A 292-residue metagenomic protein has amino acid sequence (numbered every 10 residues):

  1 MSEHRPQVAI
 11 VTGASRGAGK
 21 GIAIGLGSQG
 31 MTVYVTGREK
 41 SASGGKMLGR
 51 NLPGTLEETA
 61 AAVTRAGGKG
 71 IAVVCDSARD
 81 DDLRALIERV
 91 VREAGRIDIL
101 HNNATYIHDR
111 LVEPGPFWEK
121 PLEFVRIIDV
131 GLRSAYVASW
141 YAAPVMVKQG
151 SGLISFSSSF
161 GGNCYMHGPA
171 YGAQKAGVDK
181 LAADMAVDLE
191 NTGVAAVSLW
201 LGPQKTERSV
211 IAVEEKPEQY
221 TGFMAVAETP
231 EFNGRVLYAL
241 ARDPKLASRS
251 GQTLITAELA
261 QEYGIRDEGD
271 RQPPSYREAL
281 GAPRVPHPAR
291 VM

Functional and structural regions predicted by a protein language model:
S2-S43: Canonical Rossmann dinucleotide-binding motif of NAD(H)/NADP(H)-dependent dehydrogenases/reductases, specifically
P6-Q7, G68-K69, R96-I97, P114 (+3 more regions): Active-site loop of short-chain dehydrogenase/reductase
P53-G54, V74-L86, P121: The beta1-alpha1 cofactor-binding region of Rossmann-like NAD(H)/NADP(H)-dependent oxidoreductases
V63-R79: Rossmann-fold cofactor-recognition segment
Y106-R110, W118-E123, I127, L153-N191 (+2 more regions): Catalytic loop of short-chain dehydrogenase/reductase
S139-W140, A183: A short, exposed helix-loop element centered on a Lys and neighboring polar residues
S198, E215-M292: C-terminal helical subdomain
